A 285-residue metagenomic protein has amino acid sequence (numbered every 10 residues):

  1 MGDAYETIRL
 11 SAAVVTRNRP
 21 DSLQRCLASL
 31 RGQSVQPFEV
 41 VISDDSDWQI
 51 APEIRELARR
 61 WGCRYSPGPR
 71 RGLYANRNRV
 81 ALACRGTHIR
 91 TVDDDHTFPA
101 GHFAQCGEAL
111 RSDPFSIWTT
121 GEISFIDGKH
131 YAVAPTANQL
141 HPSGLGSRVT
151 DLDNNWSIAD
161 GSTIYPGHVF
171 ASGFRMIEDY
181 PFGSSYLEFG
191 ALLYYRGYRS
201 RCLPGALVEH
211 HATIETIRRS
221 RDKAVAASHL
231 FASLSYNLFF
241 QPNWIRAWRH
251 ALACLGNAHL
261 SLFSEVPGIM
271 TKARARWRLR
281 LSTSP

Functional and structural regions predicted by a protein language model:
M1-S29: N-proximal low-complexity "stem/linker" segments adjacent to membrane-targeting elements
L27-P67: Acidic donor-binding segment of Leloir-type glycosyltransferases
G68-C84: Glycine-rich, basic loop-to-helix element that forms the pyrophosphate-binding segment of sugar-nucleotide handling
Y74, L145-Y165, F182: A recurrent flexible, glycine/aromatic-enriched loop bordering the glycosyltransferase active site that acts as
I89: Short aromatic/hydrophobic "clamp" motif used to bind/position activated sugar donors
G101-A134: Conserved donor NDP-sugar-binding/catalytic core segment of glycosyltransferases
P181-A191: Acidic donor-binding loop at a coil-to-helix junction in glycosyltransferase catalytic cores that engages
R221-P285: Non-catalytic, C-terminal membrane-associated alpha-helical segments of glycosyltransferases
